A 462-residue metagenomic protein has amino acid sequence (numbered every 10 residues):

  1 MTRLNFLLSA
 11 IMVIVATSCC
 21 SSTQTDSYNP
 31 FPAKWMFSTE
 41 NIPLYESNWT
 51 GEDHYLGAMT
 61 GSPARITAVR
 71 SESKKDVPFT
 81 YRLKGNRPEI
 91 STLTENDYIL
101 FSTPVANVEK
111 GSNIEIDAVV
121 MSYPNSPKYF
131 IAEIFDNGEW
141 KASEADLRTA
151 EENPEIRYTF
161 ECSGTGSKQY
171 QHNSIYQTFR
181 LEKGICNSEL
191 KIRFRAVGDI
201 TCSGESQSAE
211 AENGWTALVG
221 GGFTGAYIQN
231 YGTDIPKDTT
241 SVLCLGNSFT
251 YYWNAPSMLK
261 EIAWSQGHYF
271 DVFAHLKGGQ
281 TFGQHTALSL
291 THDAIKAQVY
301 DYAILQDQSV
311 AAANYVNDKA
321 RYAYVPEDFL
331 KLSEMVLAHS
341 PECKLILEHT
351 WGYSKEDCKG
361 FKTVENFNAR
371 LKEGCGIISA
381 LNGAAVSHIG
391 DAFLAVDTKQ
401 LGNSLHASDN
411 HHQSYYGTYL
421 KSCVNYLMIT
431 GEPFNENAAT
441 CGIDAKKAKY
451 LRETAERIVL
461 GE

Functional and structural regions predicted by a protein language model:
T17-C19: C-terminal motif of bacterial Sec signal peptides marking the signal peptidase cleavage site
S21, L405, H412, S422-E462: Conserved catalytic region of serine esterases and O-acyltransferases that act on ester linkages in lipids
Q24-P63: Extracellular carbohydrate-recognition regions
N29-F31, W140, T149-G232: Terminal, low-complexity interaction segments
G57-N113, A217-G222: Surface-exposed, low-complexity/disordered Ser/Thr/Gly/Pro/Asn-rich loops and linkers
T94, V108-K110, M121-Y129, I200-T201: Extended, low-complexity, turn-rich repeat/linker tracts enriched in Gly/Pro/Ser/Thr and Asp/Glu that occur
T240-L243, F249-L332: Conserved SGNH/GDSL esterase-like catalytic core that processes O-acyl groups on lipids and polysaccharides
A294-H411, Y415, L427: Alpha-helical cap/lid subdomain in secreted, periplasmic, or secretory-pathway luminal O-acyl-processing enzymes
